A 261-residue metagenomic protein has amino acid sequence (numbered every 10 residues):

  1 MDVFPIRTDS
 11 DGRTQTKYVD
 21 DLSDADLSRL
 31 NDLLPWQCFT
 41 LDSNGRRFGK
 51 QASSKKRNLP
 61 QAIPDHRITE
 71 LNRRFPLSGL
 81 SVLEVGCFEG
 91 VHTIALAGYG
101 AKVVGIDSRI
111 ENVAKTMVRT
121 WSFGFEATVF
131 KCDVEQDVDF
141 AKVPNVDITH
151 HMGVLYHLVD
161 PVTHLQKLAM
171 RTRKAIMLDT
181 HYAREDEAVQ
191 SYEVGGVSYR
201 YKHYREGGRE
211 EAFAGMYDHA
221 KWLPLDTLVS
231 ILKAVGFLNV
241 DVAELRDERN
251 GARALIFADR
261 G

Functional and structural regions predicted by a protein language model:
N58-S78: Conserved alpha-helix/loop element of class I SAM-dependent methyltransferases that forms part of the SAM/SAH-binding
L80-F88: Conserved class I S-adenosyl-L-methionine
E89-Y99: Conserved SAM-binding loop of SAM-dependent methyltransferases across substrates and taxa, primarily the Class I
K102-D107: Conserved SAM-binding motif I beta-strand of class I
T116-M117: Conserved SAM-binding loop
G124-Q136: Conserved SAM-binding strand-loop segment of SAM-dependent methyltransferases
F140-I148: A short acidic, Gly/Pro-enriched loop at the edge of an enzyme's catalytic core that lines a small-molecule cofactor
H150-H151, V159-G261: S-adenosyl-L-methionine-dependent methyltransferase catalytic module, highlighting the catalytic core
